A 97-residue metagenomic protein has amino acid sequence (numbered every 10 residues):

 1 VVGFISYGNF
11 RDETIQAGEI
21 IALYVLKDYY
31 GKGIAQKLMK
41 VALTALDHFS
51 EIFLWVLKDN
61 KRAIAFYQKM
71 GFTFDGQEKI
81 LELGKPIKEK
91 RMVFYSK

Functional and structural regions predicted by a protein language model:
V1, G31-G33, F74, E82: Short glycine/serine/threonine-biased micro-segments
V1-D28, L38-V41, A45, Y95: Acetyl-CoA-dependent GNAT
A17, E51-I64, Q68-M70, G76-K97: C-terminal "cap" of GNAT-fold acetyltransferases
A22-K37, K58-A65, K69: Conserved glycine-rich acetyl-CoA-binding loop
K32, H48-S50: Short coil/turn segments at alpha/beta junctions that flank glycine-rich nucleotide-binding fingerprints
